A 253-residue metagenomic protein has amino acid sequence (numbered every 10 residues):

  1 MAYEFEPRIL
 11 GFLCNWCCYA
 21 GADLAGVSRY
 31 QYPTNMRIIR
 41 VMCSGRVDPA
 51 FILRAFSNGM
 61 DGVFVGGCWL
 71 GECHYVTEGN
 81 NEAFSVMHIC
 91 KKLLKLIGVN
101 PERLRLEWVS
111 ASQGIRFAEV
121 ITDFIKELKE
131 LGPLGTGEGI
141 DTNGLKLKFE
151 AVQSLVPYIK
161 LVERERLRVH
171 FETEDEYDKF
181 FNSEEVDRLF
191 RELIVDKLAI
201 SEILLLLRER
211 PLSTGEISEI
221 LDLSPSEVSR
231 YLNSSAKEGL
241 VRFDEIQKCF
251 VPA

Functional and structural regions predicted by a protein language model:
M1-N233: Iron-sulfur-associated redox domains of electron-transfer enzymes in respiratory and anaerobic energy metabolism
A236-Q247: A short, conserved structural fragment
Q247-A253: Minor-groove-contacting beta-hairpin "wing" of winged helix-turn-helix DNA-binding domains
